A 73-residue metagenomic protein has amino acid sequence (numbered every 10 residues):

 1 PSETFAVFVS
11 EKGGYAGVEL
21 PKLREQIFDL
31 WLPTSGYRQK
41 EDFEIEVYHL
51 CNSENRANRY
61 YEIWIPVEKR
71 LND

Functional and structural regions predicted by a protein language model:
P1-D73: A solvent-exposed interaction/effector surface
